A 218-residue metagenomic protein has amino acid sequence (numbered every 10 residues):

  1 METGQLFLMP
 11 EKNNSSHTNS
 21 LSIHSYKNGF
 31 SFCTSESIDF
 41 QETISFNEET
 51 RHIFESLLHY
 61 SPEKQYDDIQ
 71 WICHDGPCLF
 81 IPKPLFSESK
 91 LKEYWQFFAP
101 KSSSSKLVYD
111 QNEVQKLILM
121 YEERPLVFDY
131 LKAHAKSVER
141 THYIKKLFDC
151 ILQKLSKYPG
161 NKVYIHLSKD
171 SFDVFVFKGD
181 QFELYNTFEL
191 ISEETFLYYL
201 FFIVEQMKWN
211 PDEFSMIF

Functional and structural regions predicted by a protein language model:
M1-F218: Hydrophobic/aromatic-enriched cytosolic interaction surfaces used to assemble or bind macromolecules
